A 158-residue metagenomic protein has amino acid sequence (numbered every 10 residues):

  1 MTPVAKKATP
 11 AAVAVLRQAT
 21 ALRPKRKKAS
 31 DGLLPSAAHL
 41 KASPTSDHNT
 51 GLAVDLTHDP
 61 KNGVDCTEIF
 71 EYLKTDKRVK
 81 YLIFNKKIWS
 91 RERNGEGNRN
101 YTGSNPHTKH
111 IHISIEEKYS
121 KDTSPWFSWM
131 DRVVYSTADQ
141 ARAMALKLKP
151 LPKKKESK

Functional and structural regions predicted by a protein language model:
M1-G95, T108-S120: Secreted/periplasmic proteins that engage bacterial cell-wall peptidoglycan
M1-T2, K6, E117-K158: Low-complexity, Gly/Ser/Thr/Pro-rich intrinsically disordered linker/tail segments
K25-K28, Y101, S157: Small/flexible residues
K87, R99, S124-F127: Short, low-complexity intrinsically disordered segments
N98-N105: Short proline/glycine-enriched turn/loop segments at secondary-structure junctions
